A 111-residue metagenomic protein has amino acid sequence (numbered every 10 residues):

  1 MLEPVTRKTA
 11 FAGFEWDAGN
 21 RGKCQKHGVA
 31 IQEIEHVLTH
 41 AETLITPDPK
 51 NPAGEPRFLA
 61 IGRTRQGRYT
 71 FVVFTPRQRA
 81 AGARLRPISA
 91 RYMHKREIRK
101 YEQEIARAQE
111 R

Functional and structural regions predicted by a protein language model:
M1-R111: Ribonuclease/tRNase effector modules and their secretory precursors
